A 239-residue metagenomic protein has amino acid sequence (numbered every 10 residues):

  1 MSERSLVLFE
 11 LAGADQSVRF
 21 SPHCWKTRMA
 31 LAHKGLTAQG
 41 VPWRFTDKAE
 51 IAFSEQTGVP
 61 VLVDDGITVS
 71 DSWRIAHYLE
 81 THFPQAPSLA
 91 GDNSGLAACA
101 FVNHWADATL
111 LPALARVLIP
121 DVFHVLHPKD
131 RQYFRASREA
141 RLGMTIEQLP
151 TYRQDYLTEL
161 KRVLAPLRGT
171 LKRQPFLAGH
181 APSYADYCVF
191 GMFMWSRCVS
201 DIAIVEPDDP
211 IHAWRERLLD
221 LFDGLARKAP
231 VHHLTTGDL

Functional and structural regions predicted by a protein language model:
M1-Q132: GST-like domain detector, emphasizing the conserved glutathione-binding G-site in the N-terminal thioredoxin-like
K26, A30-H33, Y78, E159-T170 (+1 more regions): Amphipathic alpha-helical segments that form well-ordered structural scaffolds and often line/cohere around active
G58-V63, A90-W105, R141-Q154, R227-L239: A short, terminal or domain-edge coil/loop segment
P60, G66-S70, Q132-L142, P175 (+1 more regions): Short, highly charged low-complexity linear segments
A106-A213: GST-like fold's C-terminal all-alpha helical module
S196-L239: Long, positively charged, glycine-interspersed low-complexity recognition regions
